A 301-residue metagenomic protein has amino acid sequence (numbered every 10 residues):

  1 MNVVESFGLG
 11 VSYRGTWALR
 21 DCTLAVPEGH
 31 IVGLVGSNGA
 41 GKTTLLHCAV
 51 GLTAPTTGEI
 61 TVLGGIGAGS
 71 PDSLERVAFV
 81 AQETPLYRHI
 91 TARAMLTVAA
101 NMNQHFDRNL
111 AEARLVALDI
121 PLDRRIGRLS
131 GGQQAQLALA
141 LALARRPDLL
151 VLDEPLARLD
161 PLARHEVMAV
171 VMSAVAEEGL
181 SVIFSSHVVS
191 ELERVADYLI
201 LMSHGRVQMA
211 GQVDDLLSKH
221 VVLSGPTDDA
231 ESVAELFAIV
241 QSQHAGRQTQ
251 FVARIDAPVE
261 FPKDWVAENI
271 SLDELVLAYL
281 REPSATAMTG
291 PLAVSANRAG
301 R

Functional and structural regions predicted by a protein language model:
V35-S37: The feature captures the beta-strand-to-loop junction immediately N-terminal to the Walker
V50: Helix-to-loop junction immediately C-terminal to a conserved catalytic motif
G58-S73: Conserved ABC transporter NBD signature motif
A81-L137: ABC-family P-loop ATPase nucleotide-binding domains
L150-E154, L159: Catalytic Walker B motif of ABC-type/P-loop ATPase nucleotide-binding domains
H165-A253: ABC transporter nucleotide-binding domain
